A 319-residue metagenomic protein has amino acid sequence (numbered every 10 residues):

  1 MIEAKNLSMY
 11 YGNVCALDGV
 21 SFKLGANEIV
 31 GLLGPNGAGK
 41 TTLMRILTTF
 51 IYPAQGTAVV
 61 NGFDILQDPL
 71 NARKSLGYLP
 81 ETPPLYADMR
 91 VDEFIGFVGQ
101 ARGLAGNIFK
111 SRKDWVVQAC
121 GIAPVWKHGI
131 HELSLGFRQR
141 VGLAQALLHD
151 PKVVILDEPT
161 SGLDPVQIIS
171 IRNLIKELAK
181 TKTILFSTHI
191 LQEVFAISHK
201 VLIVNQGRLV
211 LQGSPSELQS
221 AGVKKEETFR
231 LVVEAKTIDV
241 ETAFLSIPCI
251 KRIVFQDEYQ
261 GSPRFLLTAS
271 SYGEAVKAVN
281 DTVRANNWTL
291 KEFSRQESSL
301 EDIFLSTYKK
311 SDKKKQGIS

Functional and structural regions predicted by a protein language model:
I2-A4, M9-Q206, V210-L211: ABC transporter nucleotide-binding domains
S8, D92, A123, L191 (+4 more regions): Alpha-helix N-cap/helix-start and coil->helix boundary motif
F63-L66, L209, E234, S270-G273 (+1 more regions): Short, surface-exposed acidic/glycine-rich loop or hinge patches that mediate macromolecular interfaces
F97, W115, T242, D281 (+1 more regions): Surface-exposed charge patches
Q100-G103, V223, K309-K313: Non-catalytic alpha-helical coupling and interface elements of nucleotide-dependent molecular machines and regulators
G121, K251-Q256, T289-S294: A short linear hydrophobic-aromatic micro-motif
N173-S270: ABC transporter nucleotide-binding domain
T268-S319: C-terminal coupling/interaction segments
